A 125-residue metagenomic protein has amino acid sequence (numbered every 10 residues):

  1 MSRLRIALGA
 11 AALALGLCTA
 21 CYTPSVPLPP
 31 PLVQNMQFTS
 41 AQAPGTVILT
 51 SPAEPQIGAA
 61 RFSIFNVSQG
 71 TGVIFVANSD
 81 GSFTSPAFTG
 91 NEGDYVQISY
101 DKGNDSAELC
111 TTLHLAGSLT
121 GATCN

Functional and structural regions predicted by a protein language model:
M1-A11: Bacterial N-terminal signal peptides that target proteins for export
A14: Short metal-coordination and nucleic-acid-contact micro-motifs, chiefly zinc-binding Cys/His arrays
L17-A20: C-terminal motif of bacterial Sec signal peptides marking the signal peptidase cleavage site
Y22-N125: Ser/Thr-rich low-complexity repeats and stalk/linker segments
